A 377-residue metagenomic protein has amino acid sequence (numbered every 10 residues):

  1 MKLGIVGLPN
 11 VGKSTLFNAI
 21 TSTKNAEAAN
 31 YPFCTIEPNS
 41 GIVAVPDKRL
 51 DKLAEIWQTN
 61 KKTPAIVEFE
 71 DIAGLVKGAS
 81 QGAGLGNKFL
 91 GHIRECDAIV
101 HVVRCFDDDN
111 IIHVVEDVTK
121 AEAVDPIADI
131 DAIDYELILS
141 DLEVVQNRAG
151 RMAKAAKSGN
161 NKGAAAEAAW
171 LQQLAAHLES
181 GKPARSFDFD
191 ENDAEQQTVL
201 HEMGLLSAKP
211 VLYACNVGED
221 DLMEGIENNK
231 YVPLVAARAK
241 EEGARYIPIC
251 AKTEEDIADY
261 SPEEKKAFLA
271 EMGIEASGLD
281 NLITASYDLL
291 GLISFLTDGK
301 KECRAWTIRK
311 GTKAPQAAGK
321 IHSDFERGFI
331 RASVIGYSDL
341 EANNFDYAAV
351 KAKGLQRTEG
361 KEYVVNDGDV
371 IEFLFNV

Functional and structural regions predicted by a protein language model:
M1-A121, I127, R151-M152: Conserved G1/Walker A P-loop phosphate-binding module
K2-V6, V11, F17, Q146 (+3 more regions): C-terminal-of-GTPase-core extension/linker across diverse P-loop GTPases
G12-N18, P46-Q58, K88-I111, D129-S140 (+4 more regions): Phosphate-binding glycine-rich loops and adjacent basic patches that engage nucleotide phosphates, nucleic-acid
F33, D47-L50, T63-F69, A83-C96 (+9 more regions): Amphipathic alpha-helical transducer elements in NTP-driven molecular machines
N39, P64-V67, F89-I93, V100 (+6 more regions): Short, surface-exposed linear patches
G41-P46, A73-S80, R94-A164, H177-N192 (+2 more regions): Conserved Switch II/interswitch segment of TRAFAC-class P-loop GTPases
